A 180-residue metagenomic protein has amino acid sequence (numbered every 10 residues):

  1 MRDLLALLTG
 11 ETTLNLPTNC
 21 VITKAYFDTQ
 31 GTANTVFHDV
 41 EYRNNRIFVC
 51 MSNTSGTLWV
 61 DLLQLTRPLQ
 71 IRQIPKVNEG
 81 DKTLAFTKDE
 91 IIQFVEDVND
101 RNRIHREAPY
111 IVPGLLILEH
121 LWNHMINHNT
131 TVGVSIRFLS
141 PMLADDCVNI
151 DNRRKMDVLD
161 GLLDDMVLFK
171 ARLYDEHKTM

Functional and structural regions predicted by a protein language model:
M1-Q30, T66-V132: Hot-dog-fold acyl-thioester-processing enzymes
R2-D3, T13-K82, M142-A144, D151-M180: HotDog/MaoC-like acyl-thioester-processing domains
F94, F138-S140, F169: Aromatic-residue hotspot detector
V98, N123, D146-I150, R154: Generic alpha-helix signal with a bias toward terminal, lower-confidence helices and secondary-structure junctions
N129-N149: A conserved acidic, glycine/proline-rich C-terminal tail/linker
